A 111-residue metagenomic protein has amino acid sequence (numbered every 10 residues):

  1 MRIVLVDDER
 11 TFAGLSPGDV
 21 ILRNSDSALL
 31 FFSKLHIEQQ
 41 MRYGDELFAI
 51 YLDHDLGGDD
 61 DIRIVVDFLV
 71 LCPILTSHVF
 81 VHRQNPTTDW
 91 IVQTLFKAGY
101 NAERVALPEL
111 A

Functional and structural regions predicted by a protein language model:
M1-A111: Catalytic phosphate/metal-binding cores of nucleic-acid and nucleotide-processing enzymes, i.e., regions that mediate
